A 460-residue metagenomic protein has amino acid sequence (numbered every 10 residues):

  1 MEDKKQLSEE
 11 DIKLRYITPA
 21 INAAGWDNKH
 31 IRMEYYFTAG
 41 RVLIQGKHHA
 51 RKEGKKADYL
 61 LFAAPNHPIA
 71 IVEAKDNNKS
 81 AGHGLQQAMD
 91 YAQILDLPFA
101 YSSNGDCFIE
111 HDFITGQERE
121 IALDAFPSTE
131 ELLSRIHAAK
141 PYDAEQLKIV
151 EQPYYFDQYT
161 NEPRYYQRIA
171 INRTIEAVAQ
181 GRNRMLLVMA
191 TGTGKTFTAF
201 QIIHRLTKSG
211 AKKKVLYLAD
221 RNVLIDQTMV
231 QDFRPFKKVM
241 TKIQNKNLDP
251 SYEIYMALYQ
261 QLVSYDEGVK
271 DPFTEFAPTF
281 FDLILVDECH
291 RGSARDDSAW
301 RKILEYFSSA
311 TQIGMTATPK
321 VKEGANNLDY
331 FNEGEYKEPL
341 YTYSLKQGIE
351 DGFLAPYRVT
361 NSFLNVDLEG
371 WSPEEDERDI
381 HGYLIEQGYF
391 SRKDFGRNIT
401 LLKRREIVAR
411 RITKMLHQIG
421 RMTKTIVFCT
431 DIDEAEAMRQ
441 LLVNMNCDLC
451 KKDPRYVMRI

Functional and structural regions predicted by a protein language model:
M1-K214, A219, V223-K238, P250-I254 (+5 more regions): ATP-dependent helicase/translocase motor core
N78-S80, I225, R291-S293, V321-K322: Catalytic P-loop NTPase motifs of RecA-like helicase/translocase cores
N104-G105, A257-Q261, M315-P319, D431: A short beta-strand-to-loop transition that corresponds to the Sensor-1 phosphate-sensing loop of AAA+ P-loop ATPases
A190-T191, C289-G292, E305-G324, G352: Conserved helicase ATPase motor motifs in RecA-like P-loop NTPase domains
N222, K242-L248, Y259-Q261, T430-I432 (+1 more regions): Conserved helicase motor
E253, G388-I460: Conserved C-terminal RecA-like helicase domain
T274-I313: SF2 helicase catalytic motif II
A325-T423: Interdomain helical connector at the RecA1-RecA2 junction of SF1/SF2 helicase-like NTPases
